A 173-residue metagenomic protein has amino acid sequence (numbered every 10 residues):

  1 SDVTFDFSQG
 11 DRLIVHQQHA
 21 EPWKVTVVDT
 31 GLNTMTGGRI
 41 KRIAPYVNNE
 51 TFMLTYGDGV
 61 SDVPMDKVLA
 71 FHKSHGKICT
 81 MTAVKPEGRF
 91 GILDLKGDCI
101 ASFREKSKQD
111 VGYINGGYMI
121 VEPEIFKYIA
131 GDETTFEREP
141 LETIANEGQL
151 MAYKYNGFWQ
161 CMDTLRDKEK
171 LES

Functional and structural regions predicted by a protein language model:
S1-Y56, K67, T164: Conserved N-terminal catalytic core of the sugar/cofactor nucleotidyltransferase
P22, K77, R89-F90, N115: A structure-centric signal for secondary-structure junctions around beta-strands
P22-K24, G76, E147-Q149: A generic structural signal for alpha->beta connector loops
T30, T80-A83, F103: Generic beta-sheet signal
I40, L54, C79-T82, A152: Structural beta-sheet core signal
N49, G76-K77: Short, high-confidence coil segments that cap the C-terminus of an alpha-helix and link into the following beta-strand
T51-M53, V60-K73, K85-G88, C99-S173: Catalytic-core segments of class I nucleotidyltransferases/pyrophosphorylases that form NMP-activated intermediates
C79-G97: Short beta-strand-to-loop element that shapes/binds the nucleotide-sugar donor at the catalytic cleft/hinge
